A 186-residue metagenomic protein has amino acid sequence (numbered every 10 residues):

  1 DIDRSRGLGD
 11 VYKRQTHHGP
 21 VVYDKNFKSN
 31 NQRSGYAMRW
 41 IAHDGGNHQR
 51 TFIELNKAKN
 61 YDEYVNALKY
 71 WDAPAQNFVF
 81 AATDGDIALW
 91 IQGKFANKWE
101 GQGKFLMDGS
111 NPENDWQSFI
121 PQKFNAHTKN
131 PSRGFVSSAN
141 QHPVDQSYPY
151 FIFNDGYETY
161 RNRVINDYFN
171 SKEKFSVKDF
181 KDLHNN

Functional and structural regions predicted by a protein language model:
D1-N186: Mature extracytoplasmic enzyme cores
